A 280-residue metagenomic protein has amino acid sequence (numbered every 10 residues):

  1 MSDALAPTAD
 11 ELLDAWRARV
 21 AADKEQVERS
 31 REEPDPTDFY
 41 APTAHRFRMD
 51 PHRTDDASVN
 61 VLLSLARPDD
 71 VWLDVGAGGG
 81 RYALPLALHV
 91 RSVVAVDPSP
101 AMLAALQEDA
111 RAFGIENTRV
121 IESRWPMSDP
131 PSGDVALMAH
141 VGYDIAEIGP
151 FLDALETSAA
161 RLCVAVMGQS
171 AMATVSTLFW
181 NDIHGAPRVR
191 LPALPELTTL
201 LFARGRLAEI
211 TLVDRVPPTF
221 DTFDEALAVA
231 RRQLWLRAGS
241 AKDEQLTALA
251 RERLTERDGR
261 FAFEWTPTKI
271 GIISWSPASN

Functional and structural regions predicted by a protein language model:
S2-A66: Conserved class I S-adenosyl-L-methionine
L73, G79-P126: Class I SAM-dependent methyltransferase SAM/SAH-binding core
M127-P131: Short conserved loop adjoining the S-adenosyl-L-methionine
D134-I148: A short SAM/SAH-binding and catalytic strip from SAM-dependent methyltransferases
G149-V164: A short glycine-rich, Lys/Arg-flanked "PGG" loop and its adjoining helix->strand segment in the class I
L162-V189: Conserved class I S-adenosyl-L-methionine
R190-G205: Short alpha-helix
L207-N280: Conserved Class I S-adenosyl-L-methionine
